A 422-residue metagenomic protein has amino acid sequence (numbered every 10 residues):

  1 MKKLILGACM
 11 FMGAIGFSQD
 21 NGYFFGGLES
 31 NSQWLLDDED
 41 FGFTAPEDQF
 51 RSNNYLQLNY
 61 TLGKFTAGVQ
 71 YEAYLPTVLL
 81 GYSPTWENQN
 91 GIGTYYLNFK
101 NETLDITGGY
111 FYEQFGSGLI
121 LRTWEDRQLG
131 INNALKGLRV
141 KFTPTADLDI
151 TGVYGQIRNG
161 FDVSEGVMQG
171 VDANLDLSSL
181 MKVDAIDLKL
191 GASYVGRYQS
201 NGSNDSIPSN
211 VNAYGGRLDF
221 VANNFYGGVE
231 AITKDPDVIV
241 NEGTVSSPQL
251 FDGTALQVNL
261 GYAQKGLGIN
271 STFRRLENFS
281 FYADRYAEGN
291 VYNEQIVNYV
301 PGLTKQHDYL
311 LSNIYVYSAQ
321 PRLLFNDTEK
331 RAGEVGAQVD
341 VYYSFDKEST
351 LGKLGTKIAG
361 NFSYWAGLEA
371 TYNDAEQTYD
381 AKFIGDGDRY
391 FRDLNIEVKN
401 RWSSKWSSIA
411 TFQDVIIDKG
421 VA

Functional and structural regions predicted by a protein language model:
M1-F25: Bacterial Sec-dependent N-terminal signal peptides
S18-F24, Y60-A67, F99-T103, T107 (+5 more regions): Short loop/turn motifs that connect adjacent beta-strands in outer-membrane beta-barrel proteins
Q19-A45: Short glycine/proline- and aromatic-enriched beta-strand/turn motifs that initiate or cap beta-hairpins
E29, E47, R51, V183 (+1 more regions): Exposed, low-structure sequence patches enriched in small/polar residues
S30-L36, L62-K64, Y71-T77, N101-T103 (+11 more regions): Transmembrane beta-strands of outer-membrane beta-barrel pores
Q57-N59, G68, Y95-N98, R139-K141 (+5 more regions): Outer-membrane beta-barrel architecture
N59-T61, F65-I157, L260-R285: Outer membrane beta-barrel
I131-Y214, D219-A222: Hydrophobic, small-residue-rich alpha-helical packing segments that form membrane-like cores
